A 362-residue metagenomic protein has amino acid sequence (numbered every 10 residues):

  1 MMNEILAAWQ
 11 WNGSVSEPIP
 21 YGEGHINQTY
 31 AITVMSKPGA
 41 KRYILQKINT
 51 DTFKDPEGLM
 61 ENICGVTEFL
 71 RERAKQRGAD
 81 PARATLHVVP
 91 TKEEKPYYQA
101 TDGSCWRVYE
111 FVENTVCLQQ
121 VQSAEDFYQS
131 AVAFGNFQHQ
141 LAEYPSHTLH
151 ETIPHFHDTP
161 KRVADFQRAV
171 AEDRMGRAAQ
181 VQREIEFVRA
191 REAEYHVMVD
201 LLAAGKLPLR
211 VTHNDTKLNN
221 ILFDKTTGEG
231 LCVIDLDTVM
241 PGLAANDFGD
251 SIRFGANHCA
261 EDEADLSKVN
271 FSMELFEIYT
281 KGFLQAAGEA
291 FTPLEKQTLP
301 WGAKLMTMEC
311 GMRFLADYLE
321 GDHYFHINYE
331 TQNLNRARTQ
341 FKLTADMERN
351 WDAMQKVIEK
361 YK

Functional and structural regions predicted by a protein language model:
M1-I19: Juxta-kinase regulatory segment immediately upstream of eukaryotic protein kinase catalytic domains
P18-Y21, H25-M35, G39-R168, G242-A244 (+5 more regions): Conserved ATP-binding subdomain of kinase catalytic cores across diverse folds
I19-E23, Q46-K47, F53-E57, V112-Y128 (+6 more regions): ATP-dependent phospho-/nucleotidyl transfer catalytic cores
G205, N219-A260: Catalytic activation segment of kinase domains across protein kinase-like and atypical kinase folds
A245-E289, L305-Y324: Active-site activation/catalytic loop segments of kinase-like enzymes and analogous catalytic loops in related
K296-M306: Small/polar glycine-rich anion-binding or flexible loop at a beta-alpha turn
M347-N350: Long, compositionally biased intrinsically disordered regions
